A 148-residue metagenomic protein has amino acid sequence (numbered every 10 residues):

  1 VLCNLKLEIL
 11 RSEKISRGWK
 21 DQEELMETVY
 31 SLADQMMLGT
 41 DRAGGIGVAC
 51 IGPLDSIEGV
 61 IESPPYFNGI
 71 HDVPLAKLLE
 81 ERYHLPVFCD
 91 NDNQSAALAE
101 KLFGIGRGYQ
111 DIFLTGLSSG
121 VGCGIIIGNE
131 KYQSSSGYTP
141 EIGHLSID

Functional and structural regions predicted by a protein language model:
V1-R11, L114-K131: Gly/Thr-rich phosphate-binding beta-strand-loop-beta motif of the actin/hexokinase/Hsp70
I9-D34, L38-I46, G52-D111: Glycine-rich phosphate-binding loop and adjoining helix at the ATP-binding site of ATP-dependent phosphoryl-transfer
K20-E27, Y138-D148: A short, polar/charged loop-to-alpha-helix boundary motif
A43-G47, I112-G116, G122-G124, H144: Short glycine-aspartate micro-motif
I51-L54, S118-G120: Short glycine-rich anion-binding loops that position phosphate/pyrophosphate groups of nucleotides and phosphorylated
A96-L102, C123-I125, L145: Adenylate-forming
R107-G108, S118-G120, T139-P140: Short gly/pro-enriched beta-turn/loop segments at secondary-structure junctions
